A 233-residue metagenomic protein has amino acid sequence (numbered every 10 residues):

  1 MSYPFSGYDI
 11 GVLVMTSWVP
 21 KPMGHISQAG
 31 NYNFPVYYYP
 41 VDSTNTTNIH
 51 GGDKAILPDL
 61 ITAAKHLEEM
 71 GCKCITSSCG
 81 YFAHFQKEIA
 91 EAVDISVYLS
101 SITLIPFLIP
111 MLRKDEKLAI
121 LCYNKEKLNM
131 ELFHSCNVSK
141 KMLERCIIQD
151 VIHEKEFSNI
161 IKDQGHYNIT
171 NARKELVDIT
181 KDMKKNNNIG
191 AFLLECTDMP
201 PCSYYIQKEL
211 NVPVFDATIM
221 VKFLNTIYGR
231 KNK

Functional and structural regions predicted by a protein language model:
M1-A55, N124-Y167: N-terminal glycine-rich anion-binding loop in soluble enzyme alpha/beta folds
S2-S6, I189-P201, Q207, T218-K233: C-terminal and late-domain segments of enzyme folds
W18, C74-F85, Y98-L104, Y123-K127 (+1 more regions): Gly/Ser/Thr-rich loops at beta-strand to alpha-helix junctions that form or flank small-molecule/cofactor-binding
H50-H66, N171-I179: Glycine-rich, highly charged phosphate/nucleotide-binding loops
P58-A63, Y81-E88, A92: N-terminal active-site wall of soluble small-molecule enzyme domains
E68-G71, I109, K184-K185: Non-catalytic positions within long, well-ordered alpha-helices that form the structural scaffold/packing of enzyme
A90-L112, Q207-N225: Short, acidic/small-residue loops that bind anionic groups at enzyme active sites
G165-Y204: Charge-patterned, long linear interaction tracts outside catalytic cores
